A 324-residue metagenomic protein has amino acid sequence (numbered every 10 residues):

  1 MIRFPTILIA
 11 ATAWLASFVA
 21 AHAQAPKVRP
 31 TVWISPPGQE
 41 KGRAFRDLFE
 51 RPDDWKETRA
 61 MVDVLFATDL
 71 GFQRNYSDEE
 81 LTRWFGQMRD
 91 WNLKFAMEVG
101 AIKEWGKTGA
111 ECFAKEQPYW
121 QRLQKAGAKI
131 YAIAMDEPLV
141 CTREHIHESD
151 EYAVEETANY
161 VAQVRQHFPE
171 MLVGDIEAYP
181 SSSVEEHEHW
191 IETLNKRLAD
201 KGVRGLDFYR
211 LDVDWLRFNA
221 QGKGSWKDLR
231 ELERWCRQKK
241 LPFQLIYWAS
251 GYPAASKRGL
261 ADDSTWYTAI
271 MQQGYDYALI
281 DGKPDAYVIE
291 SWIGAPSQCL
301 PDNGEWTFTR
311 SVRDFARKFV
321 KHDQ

Functional and structural regions predicted by a protein language model:
M1-L8: Bacterial N-terminal signal peptides that target proteins for export
W14-H22: C-terminal segment of classical bacterial N-terminal signal peptides
Q24-Q73, A101: Boundary/entry segment of secreted carbohydrate-active catalytic domains
R29-Q39, A96-E104, H167-I191, L206 (+3 more regions): Aromatic-lined carbohydrate-recognition surfaces of secreted/lumenal glycan-active proteins
P52-W55, D63-K103, A110-K115, H145-V173 (+2 more regions): Aromatic-lined substrate-binding rim segments of carbohydrate-active enzymes
G109-M135, Y152-R165, H189-G202, W266-I280: An active-site-proximal structural segment forming one wall of the substrate-binding cleft that immediately precedes
W120-D150, G174-P180, R204-F218, D285-I293: Active-site groove signature of glycoside hydrolases
V213-L216, Q244-Q324: Substrate-binding cleft of secreted/luminal carbohydrate-active enzymes
